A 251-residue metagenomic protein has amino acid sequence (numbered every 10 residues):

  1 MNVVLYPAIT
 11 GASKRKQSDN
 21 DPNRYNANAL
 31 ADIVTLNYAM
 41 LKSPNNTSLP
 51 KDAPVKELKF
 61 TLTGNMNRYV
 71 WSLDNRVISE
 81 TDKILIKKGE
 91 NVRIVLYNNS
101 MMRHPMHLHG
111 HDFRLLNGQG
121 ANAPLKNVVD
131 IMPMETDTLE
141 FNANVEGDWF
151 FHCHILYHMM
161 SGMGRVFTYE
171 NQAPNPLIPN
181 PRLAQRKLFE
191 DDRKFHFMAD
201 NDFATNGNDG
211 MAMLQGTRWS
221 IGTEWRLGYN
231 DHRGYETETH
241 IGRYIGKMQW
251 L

Functional and structural regions predicted by a protein language model:
M1, F60, I94, H104-L108 (+3 more regions): Short, structured motif recognition centered on aromatic/hydrophobic residues
M1-N91, N144-D148, I155-E190: Extended terminal and domain-junction accessory segments
P50, E80-I86, G110-V145: Extracytoplasmic beta-sandwich strand-turn segments characteristic of Greek-key/jelly-roll folds
F60, L188-N208, L214-W225: Transmembrane beta-strand segments of Gram-negative outer membrane beta-barrel proteins
R93, T138, M198, D209-M211 (+1 more regions): Membrane-embedded beta-strand positions in outer-membrane beta-barrel channels/transporters
L96-S100: Asparagine-centered strand-capping/turn motif at beta-strand->loop junctions
R103, D148, G162, K194-H196 (+3 more regions): Strand-connecting loop/turn motifs
N208-T217, Y235-L251: Feature captures outer-membrane beta-barrel proteins of Gram-negative bacteria and organelles
